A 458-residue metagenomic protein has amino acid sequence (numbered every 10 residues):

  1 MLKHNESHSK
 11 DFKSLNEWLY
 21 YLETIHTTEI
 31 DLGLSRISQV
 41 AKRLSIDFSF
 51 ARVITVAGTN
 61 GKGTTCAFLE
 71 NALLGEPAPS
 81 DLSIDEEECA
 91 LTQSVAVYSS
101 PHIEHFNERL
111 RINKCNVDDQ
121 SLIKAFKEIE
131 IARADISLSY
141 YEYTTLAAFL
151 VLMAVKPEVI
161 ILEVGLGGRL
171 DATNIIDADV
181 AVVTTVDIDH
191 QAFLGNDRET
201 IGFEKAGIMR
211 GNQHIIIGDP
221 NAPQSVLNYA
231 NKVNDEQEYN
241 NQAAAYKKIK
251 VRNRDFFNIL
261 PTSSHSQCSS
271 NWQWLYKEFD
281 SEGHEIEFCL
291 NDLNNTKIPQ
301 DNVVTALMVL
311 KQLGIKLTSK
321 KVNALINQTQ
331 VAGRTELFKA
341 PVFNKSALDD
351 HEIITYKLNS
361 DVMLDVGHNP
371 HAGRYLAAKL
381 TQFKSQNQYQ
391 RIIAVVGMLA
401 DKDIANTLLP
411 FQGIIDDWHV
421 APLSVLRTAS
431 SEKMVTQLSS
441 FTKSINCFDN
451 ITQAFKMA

Functional and structural regions predicted by a protein language model:
M1-T28: Charged, amphipathic alpha-helical linker segments immediately N-terminal to NTP-binding catalytic cores
K3-K10, E76-Q93, N234-K247, R252-D255 (+4 more regions): Intrinsically disordered, low-complexity terminal tails and inter-domain linkers enriched for S/T/G/P/D/E
S14, T28-S49, L74-I176, A192-L194 (+2 more regions): ATP-dependent carboxylate-amine ligase catalytic core
I54-G58: Hydrophobic anchor at the beta1->P-loop junction of P-loop NTPases
T65-L69: Hydrophobic positions on the alpha1 helix immediately C-terminal to the Walker A/P-loop
V159-E163, A178-N323: Acidic, Mg2+-coordinating active-site environments of NTP-dependent enzymes
V159-L162, A172-N174, A178-V182, V186-H190 (+2 more regions): Nucleotide phosphate-binding/pyrophosphate-handling subdomain across enzymes that bind or process nucleotide phosphates
I216, P220-S225, Y229-K232, A243-A245 (+4 more regions): C-terminal helical cap/extension that packs against the catalytic core of soluble nucleotide-cofactor enzymes
